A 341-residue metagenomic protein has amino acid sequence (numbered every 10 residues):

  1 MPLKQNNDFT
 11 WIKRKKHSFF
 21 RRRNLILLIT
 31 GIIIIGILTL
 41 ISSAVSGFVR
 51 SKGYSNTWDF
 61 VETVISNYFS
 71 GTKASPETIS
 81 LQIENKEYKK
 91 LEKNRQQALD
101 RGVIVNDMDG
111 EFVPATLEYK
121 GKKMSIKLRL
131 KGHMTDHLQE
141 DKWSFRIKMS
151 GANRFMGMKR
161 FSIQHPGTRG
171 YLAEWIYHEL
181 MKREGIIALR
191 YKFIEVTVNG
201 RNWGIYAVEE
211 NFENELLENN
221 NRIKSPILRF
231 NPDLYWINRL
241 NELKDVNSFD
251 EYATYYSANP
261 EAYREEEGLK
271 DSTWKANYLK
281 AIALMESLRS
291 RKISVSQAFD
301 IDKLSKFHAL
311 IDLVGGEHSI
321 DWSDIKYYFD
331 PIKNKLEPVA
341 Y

Functional and structural regions predicted by a protein language model:
P2-Y341: Phosphate/dinucleotide-binding and metal-coordinating scaffold of catalytic cores in nucleotide-dependent enzymes
